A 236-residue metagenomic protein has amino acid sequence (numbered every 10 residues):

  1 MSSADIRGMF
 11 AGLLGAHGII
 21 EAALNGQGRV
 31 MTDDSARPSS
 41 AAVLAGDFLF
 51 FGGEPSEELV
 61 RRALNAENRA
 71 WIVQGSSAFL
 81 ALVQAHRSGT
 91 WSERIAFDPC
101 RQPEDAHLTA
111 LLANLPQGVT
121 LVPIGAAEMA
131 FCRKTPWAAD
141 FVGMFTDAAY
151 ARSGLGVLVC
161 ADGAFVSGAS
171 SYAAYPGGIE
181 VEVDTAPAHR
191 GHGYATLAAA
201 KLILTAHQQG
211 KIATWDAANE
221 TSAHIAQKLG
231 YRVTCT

Functional and structural regions predicted by a protein language model:
M1-D33: Amide-forming acyltransferase catalytic core, primarily the GNAT-like/NAT-type and related acyltransferase folds
L14-G26, T135-G156: Active-site rim helix/loop that mediates acceptor-substrate recognition in acyltransferases
N25-R133: Acyl-donor-binding surface of acyltransferase catalytic domains
E57-R62, V181, G191-Q208, H224 (+1 more regions): Conserved acetyl-CoA-binding loop-helix of GNAT-fold acetyltransferases
N68-S77, A206-A218: Conserved GNAT acetyl-CoA-binding A-motif
L80-T90, T196, A218-T236: Conserved active-site alpha-helix within GNAT-family acetyltransferase domains
A148-A186: A conserved beta-strand-loop-helix scaffold within acyl/acetyltransferase catalytic domains
